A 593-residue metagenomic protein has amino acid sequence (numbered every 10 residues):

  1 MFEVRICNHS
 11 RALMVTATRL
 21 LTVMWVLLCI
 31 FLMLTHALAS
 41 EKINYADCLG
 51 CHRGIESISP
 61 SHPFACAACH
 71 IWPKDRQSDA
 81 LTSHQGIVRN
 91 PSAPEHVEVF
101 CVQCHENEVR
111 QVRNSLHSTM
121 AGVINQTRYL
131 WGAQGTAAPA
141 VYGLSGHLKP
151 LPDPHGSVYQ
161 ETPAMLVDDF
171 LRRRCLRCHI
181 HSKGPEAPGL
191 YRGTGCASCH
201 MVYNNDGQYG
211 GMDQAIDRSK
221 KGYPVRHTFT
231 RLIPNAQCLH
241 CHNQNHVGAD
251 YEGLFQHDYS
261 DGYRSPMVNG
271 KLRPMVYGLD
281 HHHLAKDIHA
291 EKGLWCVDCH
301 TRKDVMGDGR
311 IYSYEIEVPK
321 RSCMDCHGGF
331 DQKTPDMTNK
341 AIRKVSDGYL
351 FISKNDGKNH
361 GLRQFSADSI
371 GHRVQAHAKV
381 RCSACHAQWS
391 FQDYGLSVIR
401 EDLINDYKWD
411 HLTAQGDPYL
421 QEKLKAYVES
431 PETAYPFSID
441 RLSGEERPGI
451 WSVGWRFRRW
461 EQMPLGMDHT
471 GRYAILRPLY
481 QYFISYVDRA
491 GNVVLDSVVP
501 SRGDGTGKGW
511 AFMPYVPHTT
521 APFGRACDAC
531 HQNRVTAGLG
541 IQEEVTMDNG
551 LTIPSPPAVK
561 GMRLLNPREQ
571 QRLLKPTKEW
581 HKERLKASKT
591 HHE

Functional and structural regions predicted by a protein language model:
M1-T18: N-terminal secretory signal peptides that target proteins for export/translocation
E3-I6, M33, S390: Intrinsic disorder/low-complexity signature
S10-R11, F31, L38: Intrinsic disorder/low-complexity detector
T22-M33: Bacterial N-terminal signal peptides
H36-L362, D368-E593: Short sequence/structural segments immediately N-terminal
